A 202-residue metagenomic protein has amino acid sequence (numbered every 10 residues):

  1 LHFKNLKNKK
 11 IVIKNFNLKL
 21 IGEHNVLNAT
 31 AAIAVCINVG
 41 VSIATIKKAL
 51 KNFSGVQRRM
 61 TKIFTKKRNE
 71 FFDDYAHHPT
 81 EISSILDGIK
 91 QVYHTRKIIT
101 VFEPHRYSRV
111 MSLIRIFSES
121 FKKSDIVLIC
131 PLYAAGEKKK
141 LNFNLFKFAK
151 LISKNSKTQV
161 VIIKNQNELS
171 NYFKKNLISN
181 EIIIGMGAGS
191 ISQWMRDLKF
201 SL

Functional and structural regions predicted by a protein language model:
L1-L6: Short polybasic amphipathic segments
K7-K123: Nucleotide phosphate-binding/pyrophosphate-handling subdomain across enzymes that bind or process nucleotide phosphates
D74, V127, I183: Hydrophobic, well-ordered secondary-structure elements that form the walls of internal hydrophobic environments
H77, P104-Y107, L132-A135, A188-I191: Short glycine-rich anion-binding loops that position phosphate/pyrophosphate groups of nucleotides and phosphorylated
S84, S112-I114, K140-L141, K174 (+1 more regions): Short amphipathic alpha-helical segments
T100-F102, I129, G185: Structural beta-sheet core signal
S118-S179: C-terminal helical cap/extension that packs against the catalytic core of soluble nucleotide-cofactor enzymes
E168-K199: A glycine-rich beta-strand to alpha-helix segment that forms a phosphate/ribose-binding loop at ligand/cofactor sites
